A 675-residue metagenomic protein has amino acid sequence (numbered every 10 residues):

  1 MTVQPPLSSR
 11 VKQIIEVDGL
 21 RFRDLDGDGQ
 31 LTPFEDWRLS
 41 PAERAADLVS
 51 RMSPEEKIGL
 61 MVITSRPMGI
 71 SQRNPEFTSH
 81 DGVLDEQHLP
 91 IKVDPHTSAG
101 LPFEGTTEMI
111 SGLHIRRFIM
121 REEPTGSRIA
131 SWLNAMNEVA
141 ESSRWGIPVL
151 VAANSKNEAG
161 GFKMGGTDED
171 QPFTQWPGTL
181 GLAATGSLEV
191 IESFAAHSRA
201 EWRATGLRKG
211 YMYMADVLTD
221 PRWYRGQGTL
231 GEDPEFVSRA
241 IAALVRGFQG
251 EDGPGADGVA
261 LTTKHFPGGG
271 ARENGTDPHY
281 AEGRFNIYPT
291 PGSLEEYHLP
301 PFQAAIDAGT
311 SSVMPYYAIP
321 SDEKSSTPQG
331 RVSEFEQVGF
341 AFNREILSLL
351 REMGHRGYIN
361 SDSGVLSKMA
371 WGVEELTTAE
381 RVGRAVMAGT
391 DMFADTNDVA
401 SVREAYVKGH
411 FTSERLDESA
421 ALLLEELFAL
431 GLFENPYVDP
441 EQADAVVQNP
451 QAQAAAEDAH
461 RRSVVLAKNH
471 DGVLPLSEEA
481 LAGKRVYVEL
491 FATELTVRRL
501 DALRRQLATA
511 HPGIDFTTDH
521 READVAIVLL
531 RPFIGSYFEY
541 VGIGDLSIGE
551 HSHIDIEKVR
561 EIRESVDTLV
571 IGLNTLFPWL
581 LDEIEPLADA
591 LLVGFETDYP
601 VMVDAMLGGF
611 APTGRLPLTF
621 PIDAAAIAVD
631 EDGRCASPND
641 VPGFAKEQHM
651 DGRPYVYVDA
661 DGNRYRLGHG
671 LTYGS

Functional and structural regions predicted by a protein language model:
M1-A184, E192-S193, R203, G210-Y211 (+2 more regions): N-terminal hydrophobic targeting/anchoring segments and the immediately downstream early-domain regions of hydrolases
M1-L25, D81-D85, D94-F103, E138 (+6 more regions): C-terminal non-catalytic regions of proteins with extracellular/luminal or membrane-system context
P54-G59, L113-R117, R144-V149, R203-K209 (+13 more regions): Loop/turn elements at helix/coil->beta-strand transitions in domains of secreted/extracellular proteins
M68, H88-L101, P177-E192, H279-L299 (+1 more regions): Active-site mouth loops of central-metabolism enzymes
M109-S127, P301-G339, A523-L546: Short acidic, glycine-rich surface-loop motifs adjacent to enzyme active sites
F118-E123, D170-V190, P221-A240, T276-E296 (+5 more regions): Glycine-rich tight-turn/loop motif centered on a GG-T
W132-W145, E232-D395, V399-E404, T412-E418 (+1 more regions): Second-shell residues forming the walls of enzyme active-site clefts
E414-A420, E425-K468: Helix-enriched interaction subdomains in cytosolic or periplasmic regions, typified by TIR/SEFIR signaling/NADase cores
